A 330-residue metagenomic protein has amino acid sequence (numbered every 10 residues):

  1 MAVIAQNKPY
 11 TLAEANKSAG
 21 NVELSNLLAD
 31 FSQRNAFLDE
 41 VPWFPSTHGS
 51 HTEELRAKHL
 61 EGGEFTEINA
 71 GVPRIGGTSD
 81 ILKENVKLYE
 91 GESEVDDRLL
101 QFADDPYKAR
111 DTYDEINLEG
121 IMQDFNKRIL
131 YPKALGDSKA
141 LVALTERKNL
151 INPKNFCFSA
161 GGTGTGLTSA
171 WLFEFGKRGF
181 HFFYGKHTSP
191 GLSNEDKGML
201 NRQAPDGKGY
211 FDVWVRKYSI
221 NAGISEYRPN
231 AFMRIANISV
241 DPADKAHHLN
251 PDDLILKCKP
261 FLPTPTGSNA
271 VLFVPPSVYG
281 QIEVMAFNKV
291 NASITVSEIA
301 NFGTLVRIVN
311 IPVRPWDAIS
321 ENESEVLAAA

Functional and structural regions predicted by a protein language model:
A2-D39, T52-L55, I75-A330: Core alpha/beta structural scaffold of self-assembling particle/tube/pore-forming proteins
E40-S46: Short proline/glycine-enriched turn/loop segments at secondary-structure junctions
H48-S79: N-terminal low-complexity, intrinsically disordered segments
